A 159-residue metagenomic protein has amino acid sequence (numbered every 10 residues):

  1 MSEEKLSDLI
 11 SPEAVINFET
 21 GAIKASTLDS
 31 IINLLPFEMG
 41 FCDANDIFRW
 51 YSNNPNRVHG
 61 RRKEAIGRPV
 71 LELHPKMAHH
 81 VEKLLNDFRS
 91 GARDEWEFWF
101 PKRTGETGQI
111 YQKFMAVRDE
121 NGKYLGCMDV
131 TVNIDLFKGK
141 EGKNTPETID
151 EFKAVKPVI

Functional and structural regions predicted by a protein language model:
M1-E19, R68-L73, K83-S90: Short, compositionally biased leader-like segments
E3-E13, G21, V132-I159: Juxtadomain coupling helices with adjacent low-complexity linkers
L6-L9, L28, L34-L35, L71-L73 (+4 more regions): Generic detector of leucine side chains in alpha-helical contexts
S7-A14, F18, K24-A25, R49 (+3 more regions): Generic signal for short, ordered secondary-structure residues within or immediately flanking folded domains
E13-I47, Y51-P55: Sensory modules in modular signal-transduction proteins
I16-E19, T27, P69-K76, E147-A154: Short, contiguous hydrophobic alpha-helices characteristic of membrane insertion segments
D43-R49, N53-K143: Sensory/regulatory domains in signal-transduction proteins
